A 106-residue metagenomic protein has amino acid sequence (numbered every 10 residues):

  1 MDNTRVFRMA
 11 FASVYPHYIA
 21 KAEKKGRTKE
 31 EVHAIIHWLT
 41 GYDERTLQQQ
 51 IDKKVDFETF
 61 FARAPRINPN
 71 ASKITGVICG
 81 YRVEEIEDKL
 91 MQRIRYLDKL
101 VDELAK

Functional and structural regions predicted by a protein language model:
M1-K106: A charge-rich, low-complexity, intrinsically flexible signal that marks solvent-exposed coils, linkers, repeats
